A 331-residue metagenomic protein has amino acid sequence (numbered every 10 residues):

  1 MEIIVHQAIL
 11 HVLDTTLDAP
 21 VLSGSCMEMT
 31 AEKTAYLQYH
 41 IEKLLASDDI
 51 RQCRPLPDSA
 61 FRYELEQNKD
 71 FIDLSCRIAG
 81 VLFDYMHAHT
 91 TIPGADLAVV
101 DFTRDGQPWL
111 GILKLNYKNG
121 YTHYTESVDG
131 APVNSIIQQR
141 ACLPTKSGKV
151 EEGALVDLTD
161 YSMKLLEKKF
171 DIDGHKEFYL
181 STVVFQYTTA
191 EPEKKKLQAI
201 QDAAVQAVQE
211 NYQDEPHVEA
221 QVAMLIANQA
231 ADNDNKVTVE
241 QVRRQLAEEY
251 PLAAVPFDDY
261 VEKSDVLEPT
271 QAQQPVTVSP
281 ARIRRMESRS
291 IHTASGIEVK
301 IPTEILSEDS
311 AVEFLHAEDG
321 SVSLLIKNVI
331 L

Functional and structural regions predicted by a protein language model:
E2-R282: Long, hydrophobic alpha/beta structural blocks
R244-L331: C-terminal structured domains
